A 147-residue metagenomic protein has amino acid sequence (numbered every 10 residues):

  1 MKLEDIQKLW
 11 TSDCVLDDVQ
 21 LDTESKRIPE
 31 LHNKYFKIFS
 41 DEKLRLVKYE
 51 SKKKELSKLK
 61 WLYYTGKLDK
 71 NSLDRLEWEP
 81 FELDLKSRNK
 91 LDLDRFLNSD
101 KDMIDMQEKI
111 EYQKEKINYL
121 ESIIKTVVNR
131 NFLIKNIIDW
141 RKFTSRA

Functional and structural regions predicted by a protein language model:
M1-A147: Charge-rich amphipathic alpha-helical interaction elements
